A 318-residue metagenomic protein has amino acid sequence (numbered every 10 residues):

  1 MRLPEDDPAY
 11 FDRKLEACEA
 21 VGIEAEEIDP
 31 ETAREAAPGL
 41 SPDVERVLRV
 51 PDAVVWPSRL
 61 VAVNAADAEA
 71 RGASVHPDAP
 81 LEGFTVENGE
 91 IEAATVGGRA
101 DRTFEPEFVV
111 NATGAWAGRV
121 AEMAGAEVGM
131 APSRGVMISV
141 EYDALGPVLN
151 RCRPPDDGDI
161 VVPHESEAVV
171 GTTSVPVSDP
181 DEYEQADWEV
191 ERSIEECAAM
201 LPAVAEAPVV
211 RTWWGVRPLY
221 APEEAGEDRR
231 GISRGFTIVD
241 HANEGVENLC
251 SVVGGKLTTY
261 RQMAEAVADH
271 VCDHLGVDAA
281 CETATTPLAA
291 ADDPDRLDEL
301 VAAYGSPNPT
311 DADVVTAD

Functional and structural regions predicted by a protein language model:
M1-A36, P294-A317: Dinucleotide-binding Rossmann-like beta1-alpha1 core, especially the glycine-rich loop that anchors the ADP
A20-I23, P38, E69-S74, D143 (+1 more regions): Generic secondary-structure signature for well-ordered alpha-helical cores
E26-I28, S74-H76, V210: General small-molecule cofactor/ligand-binding pocket signal
R34-V63, A70-R71, T173-P180, V246-G254: Helix-loop-beta segment of a Rossmann-like dinucleotide-binding subdomain
L48-E107, R261: Helical element adjacent to the flavin cofactor pocket in flavoenzyme catalytic cores
F84-E90, V96, A100-G171, V177-E184 (+2 more regions): Flavin-dependent oxidoreductases
G129, R153-D157, H164-S166, S178-S306: C-terminal catalytic lobe of FAD-dependent flavoproteins
